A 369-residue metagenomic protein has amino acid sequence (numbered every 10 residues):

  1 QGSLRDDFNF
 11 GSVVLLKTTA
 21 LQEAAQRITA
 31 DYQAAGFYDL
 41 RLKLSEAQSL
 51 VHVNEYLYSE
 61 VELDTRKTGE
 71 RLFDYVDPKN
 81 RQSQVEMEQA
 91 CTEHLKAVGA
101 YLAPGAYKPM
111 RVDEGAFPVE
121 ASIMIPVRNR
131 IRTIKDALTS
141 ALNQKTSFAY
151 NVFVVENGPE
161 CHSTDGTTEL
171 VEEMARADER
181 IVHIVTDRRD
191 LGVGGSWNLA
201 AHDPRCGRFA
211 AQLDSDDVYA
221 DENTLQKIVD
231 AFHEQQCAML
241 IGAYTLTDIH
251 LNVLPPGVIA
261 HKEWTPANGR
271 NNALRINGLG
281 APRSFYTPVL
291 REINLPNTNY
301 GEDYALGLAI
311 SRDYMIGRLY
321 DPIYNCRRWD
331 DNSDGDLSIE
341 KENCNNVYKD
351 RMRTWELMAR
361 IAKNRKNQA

Functional and structural regions predicted by a protein language model:
Q1, N223-P256: Conserved donor NDP-sugar-binding/catalytic core segment of glycosyltransferases
G2-L15, K262-S284: A recurrent flexible, glycine/aromatic-enriched loop bordering the glycosyltransferase active site that acts as
D31-L40, N299-L306: Acidic donor-binding loop at a coil-to-helix junction in glycosyltransferase catalytic cores that engages
V51-L57, L63, A243, G317-I323 (+1 more regions): Catalytic beta-strand/loop signature of glycosyltransferases that borders the donor
T139-A149: Short, acidic, metal-binding catalytic loop of nucleotide-sugar glycosyltransferases
E156-L170: A conserved acidic beta->alpha catalytic loop
D187-R205: Glycine-rich, basic loop-to-helix element that forms the pyrophosphate-binding segment of sugar-nucleotide handling
G207-V218: Short beta-strand-to-loop acidic/aromatic patch adjacent to the donor-nucleotide binding site
